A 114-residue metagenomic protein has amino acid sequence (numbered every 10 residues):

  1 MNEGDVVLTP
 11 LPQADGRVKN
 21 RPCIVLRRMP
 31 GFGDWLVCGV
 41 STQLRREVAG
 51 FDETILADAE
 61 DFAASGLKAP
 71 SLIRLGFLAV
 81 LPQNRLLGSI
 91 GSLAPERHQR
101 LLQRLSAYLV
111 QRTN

Functional and structural regions predicted by a protein language model:
M1-N114: Conserved functional hotspots at enzyme active or ligand-binding sites that engage polyanionic ligands
